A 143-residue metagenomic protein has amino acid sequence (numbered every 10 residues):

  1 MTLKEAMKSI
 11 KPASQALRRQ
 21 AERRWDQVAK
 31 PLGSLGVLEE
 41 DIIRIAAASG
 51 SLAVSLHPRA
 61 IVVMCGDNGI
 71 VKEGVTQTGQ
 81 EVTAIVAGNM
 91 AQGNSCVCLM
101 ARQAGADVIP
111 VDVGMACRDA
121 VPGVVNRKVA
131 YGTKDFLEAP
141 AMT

Functional and structural regions predicted by a protein language model:
M1-T143: N-terminal loops that bind phosphate or other acidic moieties and the adjacent beta-alpha structural core
